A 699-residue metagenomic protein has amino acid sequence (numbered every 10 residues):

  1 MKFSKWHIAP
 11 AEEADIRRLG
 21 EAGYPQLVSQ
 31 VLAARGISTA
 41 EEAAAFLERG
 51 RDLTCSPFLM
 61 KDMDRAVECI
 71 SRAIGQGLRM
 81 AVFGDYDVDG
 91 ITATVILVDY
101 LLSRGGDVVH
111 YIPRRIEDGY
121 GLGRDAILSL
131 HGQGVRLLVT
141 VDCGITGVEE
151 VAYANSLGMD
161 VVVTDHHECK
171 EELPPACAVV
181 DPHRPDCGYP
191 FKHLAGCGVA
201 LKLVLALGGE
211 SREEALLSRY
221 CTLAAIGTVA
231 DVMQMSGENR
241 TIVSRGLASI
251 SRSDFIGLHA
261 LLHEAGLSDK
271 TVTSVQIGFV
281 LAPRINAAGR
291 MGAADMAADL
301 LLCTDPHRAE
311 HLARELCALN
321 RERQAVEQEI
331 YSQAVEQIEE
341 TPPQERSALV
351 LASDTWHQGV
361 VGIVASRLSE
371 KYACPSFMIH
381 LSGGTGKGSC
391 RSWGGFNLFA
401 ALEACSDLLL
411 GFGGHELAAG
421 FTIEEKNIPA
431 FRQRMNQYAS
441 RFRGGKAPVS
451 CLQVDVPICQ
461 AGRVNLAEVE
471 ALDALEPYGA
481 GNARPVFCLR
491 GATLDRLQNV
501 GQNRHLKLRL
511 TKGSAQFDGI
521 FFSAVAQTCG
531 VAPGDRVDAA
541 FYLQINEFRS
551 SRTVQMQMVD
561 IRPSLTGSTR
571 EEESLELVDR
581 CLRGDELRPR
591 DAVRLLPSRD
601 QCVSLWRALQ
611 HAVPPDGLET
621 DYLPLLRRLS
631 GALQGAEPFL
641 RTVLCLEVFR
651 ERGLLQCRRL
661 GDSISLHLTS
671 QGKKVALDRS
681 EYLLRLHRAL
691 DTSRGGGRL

Functional and structural regions predicted by a protein language model:
M1-A22, Q671, R679-E681, A689 (+1 more regions): Extreme N-terminal flexible tails
K2, A9-E13, R17-R136, L157-G158 (+2 more regions): Hydrophobic helix-and-loop "lid/oligomerization" segment in the mid-to-C-terminal part of catalytic domains
Y86-G90, C143, H166-H167, P182 (+3 more regions): Generic detector of well-ordered alpha-helical packing
I96, P174-V229, D600-S604: Short alpha-helices
L97, L102, R240-P283, A287-V335 (+4 more regions): Acidic, two-metal ion nucleic-acid-processing modules in DNA metabolism proteins
I127, V151-A152, L646: Short amphipathic alpha-helical segments and helix-helix/interface helices
G134, V141-L194: Histidine/acidic-residue-rich, glycine-tolerant segments that coordinate divalent metal ions
H166-H167, H357, H415, H505: Histidine-centered active-site/metal-ligand motif
